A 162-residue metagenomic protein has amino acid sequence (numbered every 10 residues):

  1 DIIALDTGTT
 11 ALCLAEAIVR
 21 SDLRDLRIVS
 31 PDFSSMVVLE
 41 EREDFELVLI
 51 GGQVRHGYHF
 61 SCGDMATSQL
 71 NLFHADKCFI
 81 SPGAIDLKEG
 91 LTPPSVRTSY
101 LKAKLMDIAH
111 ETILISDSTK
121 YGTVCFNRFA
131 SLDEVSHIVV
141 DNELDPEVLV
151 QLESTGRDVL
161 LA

Functional and structural regions predicted by a protein language model:
D1-I3, L23-R27, V135-H137: Short active-site oxyanion
D1-R20, S30-P31: Helix-turn-helix/homeodomain-like alpha-helical modules used for DNA recognition and transcription-factor dimerization
S21-R24, R42-E43: Short helix-capping segments at alpha-helix termini
V29-A162: Conserved phosphate- and dinucleotide-binding cores of soluble alpha/beta proteins, encompassing both enzyme active
